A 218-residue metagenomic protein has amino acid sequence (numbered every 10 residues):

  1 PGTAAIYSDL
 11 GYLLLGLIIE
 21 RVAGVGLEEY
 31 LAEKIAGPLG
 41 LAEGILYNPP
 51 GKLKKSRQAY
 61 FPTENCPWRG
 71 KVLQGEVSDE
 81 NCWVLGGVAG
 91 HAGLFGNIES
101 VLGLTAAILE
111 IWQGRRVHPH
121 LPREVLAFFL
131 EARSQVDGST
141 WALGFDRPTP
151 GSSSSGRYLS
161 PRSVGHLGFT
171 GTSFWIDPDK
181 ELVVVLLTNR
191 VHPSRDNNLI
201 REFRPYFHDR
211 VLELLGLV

Functional and structural regions predicted by a protein language model:
P1-P161: Short, surface-exposed loop or secondary-structure junction motifs that flank catalytic or metal-binding residues
G165-G168: Short loop/turn motifs at secondary-structure junctions and domain boundaries
T170-V183: Short, surface-exposed beta-strand/loop micro-motifs that present aromatic residues
R190-P193: A short acidic/small-residue loop/turn micro-motif
R195-L199: Short, flexible/disordered intra-domain loops and linkers
I200-V218: Surface-exposed amphipathic alpha-helical segments
